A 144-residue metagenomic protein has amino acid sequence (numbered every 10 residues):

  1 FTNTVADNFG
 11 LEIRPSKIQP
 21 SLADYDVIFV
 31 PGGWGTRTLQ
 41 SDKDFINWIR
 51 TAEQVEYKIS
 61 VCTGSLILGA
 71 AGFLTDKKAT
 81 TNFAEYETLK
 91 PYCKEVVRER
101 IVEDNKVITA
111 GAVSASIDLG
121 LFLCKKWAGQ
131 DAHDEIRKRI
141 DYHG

Functional and structural regions predicted by a protein language model:
F1, S60, K78-N82: Short internal beta-strands
F1-K58, S65-A70, E87, Y92 (+2 more regions): Extended, subdomain-level signal for the structured scaffold at the beginning of enzyme domains
D24-Y25, T75-D76, D104: Short coil/turn connectors at secondary-structure junctions
G64, L74-T75: Extended, positively charged loop/linker patches that create polyanion-binding surfaces
A70, N105-K106: Catalytic cysteine-centered active loop of the rhodanese-like fold, especially the PTP/DSP P-loop
T75-I101: A conserved active-site-flanking secondary-structure segment within enzyme catalytic domains
N82, A112-V113: Short beta->alpha junction loops/turns
K106-A112: A short glycine-threonine-serine/GTX helix/turn-capping micro-motif
